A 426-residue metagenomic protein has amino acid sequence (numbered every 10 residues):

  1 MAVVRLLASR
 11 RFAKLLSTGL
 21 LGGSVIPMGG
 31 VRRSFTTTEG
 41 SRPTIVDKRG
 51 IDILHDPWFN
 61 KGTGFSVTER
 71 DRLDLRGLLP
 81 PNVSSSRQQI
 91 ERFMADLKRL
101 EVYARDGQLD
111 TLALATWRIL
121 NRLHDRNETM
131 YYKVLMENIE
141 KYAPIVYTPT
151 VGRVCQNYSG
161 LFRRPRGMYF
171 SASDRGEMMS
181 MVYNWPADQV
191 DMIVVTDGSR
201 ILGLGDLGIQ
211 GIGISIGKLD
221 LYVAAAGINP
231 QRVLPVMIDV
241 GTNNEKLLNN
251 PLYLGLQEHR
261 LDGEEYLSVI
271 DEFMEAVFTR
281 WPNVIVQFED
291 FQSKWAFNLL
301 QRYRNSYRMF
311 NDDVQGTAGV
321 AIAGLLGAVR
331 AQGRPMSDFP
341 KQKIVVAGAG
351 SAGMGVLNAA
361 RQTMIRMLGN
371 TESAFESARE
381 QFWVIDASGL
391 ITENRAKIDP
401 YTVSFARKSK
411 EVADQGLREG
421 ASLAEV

Functional and structural regions predicted by a protein language model:
V4-R11, I26, G30, T36-R308: N-terminal ligand-binding/catalytic initiation module
S17-S24: Single-pass hydrophobic alpha-helical transmembrane segments typical of small organelle membrane proteins
S306, N311-V426: Glycine-rich phosphate/diphosphate-binding loop of Rossmann-like nucleotide-binding domains
